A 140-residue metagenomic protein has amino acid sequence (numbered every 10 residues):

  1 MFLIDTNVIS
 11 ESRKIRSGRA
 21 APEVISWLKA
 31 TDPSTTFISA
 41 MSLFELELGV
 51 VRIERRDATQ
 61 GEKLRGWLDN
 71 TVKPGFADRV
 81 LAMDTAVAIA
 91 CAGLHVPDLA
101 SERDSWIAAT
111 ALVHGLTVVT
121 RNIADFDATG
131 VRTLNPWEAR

Functional and structural regions predicted by a protein language model:
M1, A108, L112-R140: Acidic, PIN/NYN-like endoribonuclease modules and their adjacent C-terminal/linker elements
M1-I38, S42, R52-D69, R140: Short, well-structured N-terminal submotif of metal-dependent ribonuclease cores
I9, L43-L46, A88, F126: A generic structural signal for short hydrophobic patches within well-formed alpha-helices
R13-R16, V50, H95, G130: Short, flexible helix/strand-to-coil boundary loops that buttress conserved ligand/catalytic motifs in alpha/beta
T31-S34, P74-G75, H114, T129: Structured helix-beta-strand junction loops
L48-R56, E62, K73-V119: Active-site neighborhoods of divalent-metal-dependent phosphate/nucleic-acid chemistry enzymes
